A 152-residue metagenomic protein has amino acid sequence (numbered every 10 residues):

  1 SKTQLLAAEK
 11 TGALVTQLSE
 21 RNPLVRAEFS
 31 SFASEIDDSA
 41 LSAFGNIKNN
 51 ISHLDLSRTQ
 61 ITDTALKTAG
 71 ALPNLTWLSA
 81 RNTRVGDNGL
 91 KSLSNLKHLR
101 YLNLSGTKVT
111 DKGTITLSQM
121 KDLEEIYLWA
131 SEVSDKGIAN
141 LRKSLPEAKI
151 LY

Functional and structural regions predicted by a protein language model:
S1-A13: Surface-exposed cap/linker segments adjacent to membranes
K10, S19-N88, S92-Y152: Concave beta-strand-loop units of leucine-rich repeat
T16: Periplasmic peptidoglycan-binding/tethering modules of Gram-negative envelope proteins
